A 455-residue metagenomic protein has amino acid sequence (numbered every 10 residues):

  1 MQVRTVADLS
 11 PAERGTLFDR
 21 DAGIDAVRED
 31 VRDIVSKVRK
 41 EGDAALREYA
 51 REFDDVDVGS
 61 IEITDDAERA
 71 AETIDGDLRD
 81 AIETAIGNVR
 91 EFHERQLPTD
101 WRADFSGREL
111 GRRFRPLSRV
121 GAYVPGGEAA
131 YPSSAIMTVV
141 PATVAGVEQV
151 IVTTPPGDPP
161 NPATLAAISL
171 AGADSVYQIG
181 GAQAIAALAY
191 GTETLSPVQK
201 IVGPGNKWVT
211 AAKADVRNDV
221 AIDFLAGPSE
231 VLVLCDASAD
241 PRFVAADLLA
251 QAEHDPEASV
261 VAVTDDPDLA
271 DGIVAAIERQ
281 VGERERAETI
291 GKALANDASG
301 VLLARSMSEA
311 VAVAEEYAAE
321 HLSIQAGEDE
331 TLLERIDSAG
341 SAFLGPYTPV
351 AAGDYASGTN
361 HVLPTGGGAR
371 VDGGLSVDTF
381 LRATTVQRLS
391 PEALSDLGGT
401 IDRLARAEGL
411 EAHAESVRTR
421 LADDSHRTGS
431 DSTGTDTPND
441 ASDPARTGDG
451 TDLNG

Functional and structural regions predicted by a protein language model:
M1-D19, D423-G455: Terminal disorder- and signal-encoded targeting elements
M1-R115: N-terminal Rossmann-like NAD(P)+-binding subdomain of aldehyde/semialdehyde dehydrogenases
A103-A166: Conserved small-residue-rich beta-alpha loop and adjacent elements that most often cradle the phosphate/pyrophosphate
M137-E148, S169-G172, A189-S196, K213-D215 (+1 more regions): Alpha-helix C-terminal capping segments
A173-R242, H254-S259: Conserved NAD(P)+-binding/catalytic subdomain of aldehyde/semialdehyde dehydrogenases
F224-V301: A conserved active-site cap/scaffold subdomain adjacent to cofactor or substrate pockets
M307, E316-H426, G455: C-terminal core of ALDH-fold dehydrogenases
